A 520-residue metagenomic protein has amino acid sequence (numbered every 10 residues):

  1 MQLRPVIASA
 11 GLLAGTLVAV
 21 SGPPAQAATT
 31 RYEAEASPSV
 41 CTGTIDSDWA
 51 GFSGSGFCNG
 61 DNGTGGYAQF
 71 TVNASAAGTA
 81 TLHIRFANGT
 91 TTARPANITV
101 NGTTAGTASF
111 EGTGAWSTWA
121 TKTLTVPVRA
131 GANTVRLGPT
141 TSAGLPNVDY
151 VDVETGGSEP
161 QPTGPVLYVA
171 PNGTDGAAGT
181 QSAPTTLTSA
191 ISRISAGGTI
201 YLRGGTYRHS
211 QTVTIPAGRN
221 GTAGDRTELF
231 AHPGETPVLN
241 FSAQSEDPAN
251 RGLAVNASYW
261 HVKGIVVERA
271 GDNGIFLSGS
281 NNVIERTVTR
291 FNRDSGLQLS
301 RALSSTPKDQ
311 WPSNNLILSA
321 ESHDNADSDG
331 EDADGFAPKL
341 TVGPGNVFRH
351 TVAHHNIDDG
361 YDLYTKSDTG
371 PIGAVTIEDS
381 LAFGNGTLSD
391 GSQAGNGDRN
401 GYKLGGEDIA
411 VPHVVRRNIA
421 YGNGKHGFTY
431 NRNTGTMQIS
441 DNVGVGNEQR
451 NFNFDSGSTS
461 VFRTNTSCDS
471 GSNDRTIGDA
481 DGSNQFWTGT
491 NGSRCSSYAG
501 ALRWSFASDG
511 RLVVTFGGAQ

Functional and structural regions predicted by a protein language model:
M1-A27: Secretory targeting and sorting signals
Q26-Q161: Extracytoplasmic
P171-R203, R208-H209, T214: Acidic Gly/Asp/Thr-rich repetitive segments characteristic of extracellular carbohydrate-active and adhesion proteins
P184, G204, R208, N220-G271 (+1 more regions): Right-handed parallel beta-helix/beta-spiral solenoid domain characteristic of secreted/periplasmic
T188-R193, R208-R219, N240-S242, G279 (+1 more regions): Short, T/G/N/S-enriched strand-turn elements that build extracellular solenoid repeat scaffolds
T212-A217, F241-L253, R269-F276, R293-P312 (+5 more regions): Extracellular beta-strand/beta-solenoid scaffold signature
R226, H232-E235, S258-R269, N281-D294 (+9 more regions): Right-handed parallel beta-helix
E228, F336, N447-E448, D455-Q520: Acidic, glycine- and Ser/Thr-rich low-complexity intrinsically disordered tracts in extracellular/secreted proteins
